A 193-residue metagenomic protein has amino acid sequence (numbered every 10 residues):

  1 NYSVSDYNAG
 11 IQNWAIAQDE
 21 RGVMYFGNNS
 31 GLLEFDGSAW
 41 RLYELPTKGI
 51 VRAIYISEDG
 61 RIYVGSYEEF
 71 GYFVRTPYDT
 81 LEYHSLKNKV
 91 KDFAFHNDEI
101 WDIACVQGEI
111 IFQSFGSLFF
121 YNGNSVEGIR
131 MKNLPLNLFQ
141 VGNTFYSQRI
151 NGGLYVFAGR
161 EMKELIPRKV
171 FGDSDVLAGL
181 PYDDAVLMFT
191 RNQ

Functional and structural regions predicted by a protein language model:
N1-Q193: Carboxylate-rich, polar loop motifs that coordinate divalent cations or form catalytic acidic clusters
